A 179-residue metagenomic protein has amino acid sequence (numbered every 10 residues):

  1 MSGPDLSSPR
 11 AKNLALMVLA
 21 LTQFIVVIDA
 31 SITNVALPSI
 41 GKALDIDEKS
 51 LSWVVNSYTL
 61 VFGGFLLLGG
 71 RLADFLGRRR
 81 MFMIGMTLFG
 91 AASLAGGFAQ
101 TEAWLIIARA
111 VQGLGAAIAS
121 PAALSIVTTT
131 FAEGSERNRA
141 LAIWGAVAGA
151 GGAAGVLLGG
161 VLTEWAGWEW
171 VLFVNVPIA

Functional and structural regions predicted by a protein language model:
S2-A179: Transmembrane-helix bundle of Major Facilitator Superfamily
